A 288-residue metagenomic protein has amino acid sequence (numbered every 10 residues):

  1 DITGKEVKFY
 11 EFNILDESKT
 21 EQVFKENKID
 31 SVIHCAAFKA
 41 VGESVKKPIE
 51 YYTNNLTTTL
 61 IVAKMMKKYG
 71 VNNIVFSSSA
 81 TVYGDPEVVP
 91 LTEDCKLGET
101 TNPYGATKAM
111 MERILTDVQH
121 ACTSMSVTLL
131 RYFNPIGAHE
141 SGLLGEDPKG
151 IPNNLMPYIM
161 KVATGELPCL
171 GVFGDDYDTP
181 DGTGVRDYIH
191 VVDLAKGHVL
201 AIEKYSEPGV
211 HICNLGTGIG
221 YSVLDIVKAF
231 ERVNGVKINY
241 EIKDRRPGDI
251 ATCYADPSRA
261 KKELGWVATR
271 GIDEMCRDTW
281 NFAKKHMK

Functional and structural regions predicted by a protein language model:
V7-S31: Conserved Rossmann-fold cofactor-binding substructure of NAD(P)-dependent oxidoreductases
V23-N27, K46-V75: NAD(P)-cofactor binding segment of oxidoreductase domains
I29-C35, F76, N214: Rossmann-fold scaffold of SDR-type NAD(P)-dependent oxidoreductases
H34, L60-P103, V118-T128: Conserved Rossmann-fold NAD(P)-dependent oxidoreductase catalytic core, especially the SDR/UDP-sugar
V41-T58, T92-T100: Short alpha-helical oligomerization interface
Y52, T101-A109, G145-P157, D187-Y188 (+1 more regions): Short-chain dehydrogenase/reductase
D85, T101-I136, P157-L167: Active-site Tyr-X1-5-Lys
M156-K288: C-terminal substrate-binding subdomain of Rossmann-fold SDR/epimerase-dehydratase oxidoreductases
